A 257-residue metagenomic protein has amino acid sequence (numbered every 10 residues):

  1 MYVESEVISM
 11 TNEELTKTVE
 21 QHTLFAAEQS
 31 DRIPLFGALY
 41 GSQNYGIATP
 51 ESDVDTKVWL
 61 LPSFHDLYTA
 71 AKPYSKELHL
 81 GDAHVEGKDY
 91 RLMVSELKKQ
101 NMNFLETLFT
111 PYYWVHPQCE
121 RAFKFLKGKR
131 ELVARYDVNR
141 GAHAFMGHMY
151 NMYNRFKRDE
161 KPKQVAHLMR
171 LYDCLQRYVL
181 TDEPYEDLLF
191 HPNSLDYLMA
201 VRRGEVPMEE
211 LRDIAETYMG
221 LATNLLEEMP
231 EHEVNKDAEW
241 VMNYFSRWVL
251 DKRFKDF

Functional and structural regions predicted by a protein language model:
M1-A38: Helical scaffold of the NTase/Pol beta-like nucleotidyltransferase catalytic core
I8, L15, E86, K157-Q164: Aromatic-acidic/polar surface patches that form glycan- and anion
L24-A71: Active-site nucleotide-donor binding segment shared across nucleotidyl transfer reactions
G46-T49, G81-D82, F156-K163: Conserved aromatic-histidine-acidic binding/catalytic patches
L67-N151: A basic- and aromatic-enriched beta-loop-alpha substructure that forms the phosphate/nucleotide- and DNA/RNA-contacting
L97-Q100, F245, V249: Conserved active-site carboxylates
P117-N243, R247: Conserved nucleotidyltransferase catalytic core and NTase-mimicking acidic/glycine-rich helix/loop elements in nucleic
N243, D251-F257: Intrinsically disordered, low-complexity terminal tails
